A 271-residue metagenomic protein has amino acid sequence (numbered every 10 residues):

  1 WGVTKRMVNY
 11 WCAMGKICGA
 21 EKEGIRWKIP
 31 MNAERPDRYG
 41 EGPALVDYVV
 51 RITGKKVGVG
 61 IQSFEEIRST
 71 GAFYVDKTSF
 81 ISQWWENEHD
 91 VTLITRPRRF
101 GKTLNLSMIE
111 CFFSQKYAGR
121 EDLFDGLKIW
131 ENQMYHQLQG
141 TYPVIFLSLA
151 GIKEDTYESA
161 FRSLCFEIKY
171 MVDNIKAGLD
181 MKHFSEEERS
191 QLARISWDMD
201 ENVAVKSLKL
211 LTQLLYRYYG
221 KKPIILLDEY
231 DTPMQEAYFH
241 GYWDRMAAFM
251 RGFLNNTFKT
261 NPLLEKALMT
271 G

Functional and structural regions predicted by a protein language model:
W1-V8, M14: Polyanion-binding surface elements
M7, A33, E229: Ca2+-coordinating acidic residues in Ca2+-binding motifs
W11-M14, E23, V50-R51: Intrinsically disordered, charged low-complexity linkers and terminal tails that flank or connect structured domains
G15-K16, F112: The DNA-recognition helices of helix-turn-helix-type DNA-binding domains
G19-P30: Short Lys/Arg-enriched helix C-cap and helix-to-coil transition segments that create basic nucleic-acid-contact patches
N32-R51: A short, Lys/Arg-enriched interface patch at domain edges and termini
V50-G271: Phosphate-binding site recognition
